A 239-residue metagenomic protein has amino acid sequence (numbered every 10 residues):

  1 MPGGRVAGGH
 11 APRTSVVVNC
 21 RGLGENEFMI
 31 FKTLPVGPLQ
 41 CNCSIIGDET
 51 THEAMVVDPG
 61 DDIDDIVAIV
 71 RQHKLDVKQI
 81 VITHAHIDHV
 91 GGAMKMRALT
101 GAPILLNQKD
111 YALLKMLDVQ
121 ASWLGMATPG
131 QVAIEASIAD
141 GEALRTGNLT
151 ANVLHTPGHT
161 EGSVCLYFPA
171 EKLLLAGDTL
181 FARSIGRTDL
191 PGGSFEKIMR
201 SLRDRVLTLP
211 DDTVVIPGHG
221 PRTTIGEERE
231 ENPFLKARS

Functional and structural regions predicted by a protein language model:
V16-F28: Short, Lys/Arg-enriched N-terminal segments with co-localized hydrophobic residues within the first ~10-30 amino acids
F28-H73, C165-G177: Conserved beta-strand hairpin/beta-sheet module of binuclear metal-dependent hydrolase folds, prominently
L34, I46, D140-T146: Short acidic-hydrophobic surface loop/beta-edge motif
Q40, D61-R145, E230-F234, R238: Active-site HxH/HxHxD metal-binding segment of metal-dependent hydrolases
M55, V81, I104, L175 (+1 more regions): Residue-level marker for buried hydrophobic side chains located in beta-strands that build the well-ordered beta-sheet
V119-W123, L149-S239: Metallo-beta-lactamase
